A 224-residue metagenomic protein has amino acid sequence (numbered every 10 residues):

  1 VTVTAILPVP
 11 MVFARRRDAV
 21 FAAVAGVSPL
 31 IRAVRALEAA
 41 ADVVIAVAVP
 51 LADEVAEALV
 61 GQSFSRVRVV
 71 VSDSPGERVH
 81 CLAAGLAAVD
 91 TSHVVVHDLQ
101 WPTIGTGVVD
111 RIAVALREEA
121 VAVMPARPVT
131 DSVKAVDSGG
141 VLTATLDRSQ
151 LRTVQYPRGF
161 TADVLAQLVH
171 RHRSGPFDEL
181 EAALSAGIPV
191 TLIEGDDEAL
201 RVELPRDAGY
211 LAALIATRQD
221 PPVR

Functional and structural regions predicted by a protein language model:
V1-E54: N-terminal glycine-rich phosphate-binding loop and ensuing alpha1 helix
V1-P10, A33-A36, E179-L180, D197-A199 (+1 more regions): SAM-dependent methyltransferases
L30, G85, H97-D98, P128 (+2 more regions): Residue-level signal for inorganic ion chemistry
A40-A41, T91, E119-A122: Short, high-confidence coil segments that cap the C-terminus of an alpha-helix and link into the following beta-strand
V55-L59, I112, V133, L211: Hydrophobic packing residues within well-ordered alpha-helices of enzyme cores
G61-V94: Short phosphate-binding loop-to-helix
L99-T103: Acidic metal-phosphate-binding loop of nucleotide-sugar-dependent transferases
I104-E194, R224: Conserved core of the sugar-phosphate nucleotidyltransferase
